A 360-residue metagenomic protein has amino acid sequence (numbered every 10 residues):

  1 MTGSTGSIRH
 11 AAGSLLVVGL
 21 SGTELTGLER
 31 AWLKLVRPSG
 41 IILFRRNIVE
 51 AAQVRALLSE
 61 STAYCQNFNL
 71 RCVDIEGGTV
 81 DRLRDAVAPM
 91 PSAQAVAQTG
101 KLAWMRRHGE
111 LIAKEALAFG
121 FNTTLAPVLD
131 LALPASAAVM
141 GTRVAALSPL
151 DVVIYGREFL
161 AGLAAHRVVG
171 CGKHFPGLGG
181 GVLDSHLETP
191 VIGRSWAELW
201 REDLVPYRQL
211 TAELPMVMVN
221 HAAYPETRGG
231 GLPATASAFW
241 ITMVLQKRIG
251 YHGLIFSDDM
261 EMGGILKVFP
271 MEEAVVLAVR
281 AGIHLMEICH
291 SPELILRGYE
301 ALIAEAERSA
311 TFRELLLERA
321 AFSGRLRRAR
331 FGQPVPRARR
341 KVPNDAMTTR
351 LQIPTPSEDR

Functional and structural regions predicted by a protein language model:
M1-S39, A238, K247-R248, L266-R360: Preference for extracellular/luminal or secreted protein segments
M1-T2, L111, Y207: Active-site loop-to-helix "anion-binding N-cap" substructures in soluble metabolic enzymes
M1-V87: N-terminal hydrophobic targeting/anchoring segments and the immediately downstream early-domain regions of hydrolases
G19, L25, R46-Y64, N69 (+3 more regions): Second-shell residues forming the walls of enzyme active-site clefts
G40-R46, N122-V128, G282-M286: Divalent metal-dependent hydrolysis catalytic cores, especially in the metallo-beta-lactamase
V87-K101, R143-A146: A charged helix-plus-loop insertion that forms the helical arch/lid used to bind and gate nucleic-acid substrates
G100-F121, D203, E273-R280: Alpha-helical scaffold segments that flank or form the walls of functional sites
L129-V139: Short, conserved phosphate-binding/catalytic loop or strand-edge motifs used in phosphoryl-/nucleotidyl-transfer
